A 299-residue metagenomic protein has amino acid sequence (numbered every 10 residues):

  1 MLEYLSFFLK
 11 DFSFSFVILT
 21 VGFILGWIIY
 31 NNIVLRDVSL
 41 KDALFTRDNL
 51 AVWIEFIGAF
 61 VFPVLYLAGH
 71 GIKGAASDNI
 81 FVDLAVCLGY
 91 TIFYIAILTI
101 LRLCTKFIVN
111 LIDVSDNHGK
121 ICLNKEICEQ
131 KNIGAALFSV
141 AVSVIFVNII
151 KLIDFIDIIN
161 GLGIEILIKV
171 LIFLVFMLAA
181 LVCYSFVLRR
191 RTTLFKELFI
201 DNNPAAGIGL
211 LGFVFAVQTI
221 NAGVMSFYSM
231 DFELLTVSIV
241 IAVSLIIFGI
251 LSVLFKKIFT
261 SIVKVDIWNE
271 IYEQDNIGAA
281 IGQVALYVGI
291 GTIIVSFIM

Functional and structural regions predicted by a protein language model:
L2-E3, I72-V82, L152-G163, S226-L235: Membrane-interface helix termini and inter-helical loops of multi-pass transporters
S6-F23, V82-I100, N160-A179, E233-I250: Alpha-helical transmembrane segments
T20-R36, I95-D116, L174-R191, G249-V263: Membrane-water interface of transmembrane alpha-helices
L40, F45, S77-F93, T105-A135 (+1 more regions): Membrane-interface helix-loop-helix junctions at boundaries between adjacent transmembrane segments
A43-R47, C122-E129, R191-G209: Alpha-helical transmembrane segments with an aromatic anchor "belt"
L50-I72, L137-V147, G209-A222: A generic, lipid-embedded transmembrane alpha helix
I262-A285: Interfacial loop-to-transmembrane junctions
T292-M299: Juxtamembrane boundary at the C-terminal end of a transmembrane helix
